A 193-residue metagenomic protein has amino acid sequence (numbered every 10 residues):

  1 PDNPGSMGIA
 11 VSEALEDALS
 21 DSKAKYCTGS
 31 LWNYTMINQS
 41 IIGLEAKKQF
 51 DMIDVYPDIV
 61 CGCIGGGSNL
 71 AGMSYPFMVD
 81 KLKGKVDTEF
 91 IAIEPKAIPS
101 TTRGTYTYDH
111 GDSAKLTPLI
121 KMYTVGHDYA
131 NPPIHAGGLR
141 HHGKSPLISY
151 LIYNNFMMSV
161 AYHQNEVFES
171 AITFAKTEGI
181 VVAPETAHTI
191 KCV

Functional and structural regions predicted by a protein language model:
D2-M36, D54, V79-L82, D87 (+1 more regions): Active-site/ligand-binding loops adjacent to catalytic centers
W32-E45, A183-H188: A glycine-rich, Thr/Ser-enriched phosphate-binding loop motif common to dinucleotide/cofactor-binding enzymes
Q39, G43, L70-A71, Y75: Conserved PLP-enzyme active-site core in the AAT-like
K47-Y56: Phosphate/pyrophosphate-binding loops at sites that engage ATP/ADP/AMP, CoA/4′-phosphopantetheine, polyphosphate
K48, Y75, V79: Short, well-ordered alpha-helices that flank and scaffold nucleotide-derived cofactor binding pockets
Y56-L70, F90: A short, small-residue-rich loop immediately preceding and capping a beta-strand
I64-S74, S100-T102, E185-V193: Short glycine/serine/threonine-rich phosphate/pyrophosphate-binding segments that cradle anionic phosphate groups
